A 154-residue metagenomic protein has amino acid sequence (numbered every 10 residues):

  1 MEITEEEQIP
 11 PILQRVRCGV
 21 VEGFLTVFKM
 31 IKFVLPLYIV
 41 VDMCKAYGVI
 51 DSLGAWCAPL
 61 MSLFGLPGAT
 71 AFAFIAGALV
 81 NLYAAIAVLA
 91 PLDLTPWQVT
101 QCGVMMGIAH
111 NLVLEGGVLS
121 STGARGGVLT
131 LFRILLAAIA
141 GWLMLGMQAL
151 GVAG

Functional and structural regions predicted by a protein language model:
I3-A76, A153-G154: Membrane-embedded alpha-helical segments and adjacent helix-loop junctions characteristic of multi-pass solute
M30-Y38, A78, T130-A138, W142: Alpha-helical transmembrane spans of integral membrane proteins, capturing the lipid-embedded, hydrophobic core of TM
F33, L37-V40, I50, L82-A85 (+2 more regions): Alpha-helical transmembrane segments of polytopic integral membrane proteins, especially the permease/helical cores
V40, C44, V88-L89, V118-L119: Hydrophobic alpha-helical interface/terminus motif in multipass membrane transporters
D51-H110: Membrane-interfacial helix-loop connectors
A87, T95-A153: C-terminal transmembrane helix pair
